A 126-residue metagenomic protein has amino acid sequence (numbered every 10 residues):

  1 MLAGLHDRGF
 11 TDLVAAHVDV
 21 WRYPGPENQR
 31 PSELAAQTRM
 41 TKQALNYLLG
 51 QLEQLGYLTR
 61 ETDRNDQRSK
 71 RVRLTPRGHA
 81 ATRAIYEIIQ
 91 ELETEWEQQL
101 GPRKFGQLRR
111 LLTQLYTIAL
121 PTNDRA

Functional and structural regions predicted by a protein language model:
M1-T41, D124: N-terminal helix-turn-helix DNA-binding core of bacterial DNA-binding proteins
A3, D7, E91, E95-Q98 (+1 more regions): General structural signal for alpha-helix termini and helix-helix connectors
H17, G25-N28, T75, R109-L112 (+1 more regions): Generic structural concept
H17-Y23, A44, L48-Q51, I88: Residue-level recognition of specific faces of alpha-helices
P31-S32, Q43, G50, K70: Residues within helix-turn-helix
G50-T113: Charged, amphipathic alpha-helical coiled-coil/dimerization segments
G106-A126: Exposed, interaction-prone assembly regions rather than primary DNA-binding/catalytic cores
